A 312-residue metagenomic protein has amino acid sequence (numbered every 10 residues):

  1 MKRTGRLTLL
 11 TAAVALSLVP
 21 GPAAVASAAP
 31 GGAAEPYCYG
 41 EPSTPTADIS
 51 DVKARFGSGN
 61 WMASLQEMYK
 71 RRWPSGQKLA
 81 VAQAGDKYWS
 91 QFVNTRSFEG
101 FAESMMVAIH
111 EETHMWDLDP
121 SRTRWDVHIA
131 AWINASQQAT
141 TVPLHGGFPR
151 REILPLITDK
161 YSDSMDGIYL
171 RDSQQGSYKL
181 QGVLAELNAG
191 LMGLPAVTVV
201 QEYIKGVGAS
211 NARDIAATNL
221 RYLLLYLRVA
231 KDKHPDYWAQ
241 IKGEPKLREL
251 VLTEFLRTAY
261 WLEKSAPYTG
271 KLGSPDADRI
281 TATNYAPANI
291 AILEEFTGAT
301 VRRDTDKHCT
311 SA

Functional and structural regions predicted by a protein language model:
M1-A28: Secretory targeting and sorting signals
A29-G100, Y285, H308-A312: A metal-dependent hydrolase signature that marks the N-terminal structural subdomain at the beginning of catalytic folds
N94-F98, A102-E103, Q174-V183: Second-shell loop/turn segments in exported
M106-R122: Active-site recognition of the HExxH zinc-binding catalytic motif
L118-G167: Post-HEXXH active-site segment of zinc metalloproteases
M165-S177: A long, hydrophobic alpha-helical segment
Q181-N188, G193: Extended HEAT/HEAT-like alpha-solenoid repeat tracts in very large eukaryotic scaffold/adaptor proteins
L191, P195-A312: Pan-zinc metallopeptidase signature
